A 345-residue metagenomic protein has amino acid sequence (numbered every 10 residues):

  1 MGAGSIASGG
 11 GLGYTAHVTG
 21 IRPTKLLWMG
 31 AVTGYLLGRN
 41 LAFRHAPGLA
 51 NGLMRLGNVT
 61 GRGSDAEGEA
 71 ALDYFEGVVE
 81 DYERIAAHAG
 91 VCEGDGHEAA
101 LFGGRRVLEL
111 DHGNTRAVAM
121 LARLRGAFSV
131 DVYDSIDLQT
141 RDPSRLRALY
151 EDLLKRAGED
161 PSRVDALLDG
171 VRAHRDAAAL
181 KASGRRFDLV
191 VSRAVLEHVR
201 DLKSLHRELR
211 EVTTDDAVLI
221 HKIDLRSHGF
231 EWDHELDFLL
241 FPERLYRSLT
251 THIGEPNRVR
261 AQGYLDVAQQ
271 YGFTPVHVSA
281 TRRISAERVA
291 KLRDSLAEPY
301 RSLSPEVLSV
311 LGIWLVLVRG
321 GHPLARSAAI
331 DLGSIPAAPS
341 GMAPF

Functional and structural regions predicted by a protein language model:
F102-N114: Conserved class I S-adenosyl-L-methionine
A117-A179: Class I SAM-dependent methyltransferase SAM/SAH-binding core
R175-V190: A short acidic, Gly/Pro-enriched loop at the edge of an enzyme's catalytic core that lines a small-molecule cofactor
D188-R200: A short SAM/SAH-binding and catalytic strip from SAM-dependent methyltransferases
K203-V218: A short glycine-rich, Lys/Arg-flanked "PGG" loop and its adjoining helix->strand segment in the class I
V218-R244: Conserved class I S-adenosyl-L-methionine
R244-Q262: Acceptor-substrate binding/catalytic loop of class I
D266-Q269, P275-F345: A C-terminal cap/extension of S-adenosyl-L-methionine-dependent methyltransferases that defines the acceptor-substrate
